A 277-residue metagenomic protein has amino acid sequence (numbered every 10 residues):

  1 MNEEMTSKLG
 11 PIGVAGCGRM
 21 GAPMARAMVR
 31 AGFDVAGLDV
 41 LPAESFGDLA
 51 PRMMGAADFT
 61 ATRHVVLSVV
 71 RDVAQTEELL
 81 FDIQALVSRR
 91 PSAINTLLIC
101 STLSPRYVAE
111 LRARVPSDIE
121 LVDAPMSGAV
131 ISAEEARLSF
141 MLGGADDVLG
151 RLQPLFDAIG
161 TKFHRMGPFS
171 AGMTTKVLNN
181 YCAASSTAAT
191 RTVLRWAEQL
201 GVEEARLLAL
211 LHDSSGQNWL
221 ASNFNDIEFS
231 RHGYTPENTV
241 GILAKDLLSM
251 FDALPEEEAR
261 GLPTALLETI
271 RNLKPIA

Functional and structural regions predicted by a protein language model:
M1-V69, V130: NAD(P)+-binding Rossmann beta1-loop-alpha1 motif at the extreme N-terminus of oxidoreductases
A15, M24, A124, V130 (+5 more regions): N-terminal glycine-rich phosphate-binding loop for ADP-containing cofactors
A56-R106: Rossmann-like NAD(P)-binding element
T102-V177: Rossmann-fold dinucleotide-binding core
A136, F140-G143, H164, P168-L200 (+1 more regions): Active-site-proximal catalytic alpha-helix in oxidoreductases
A205-D213, T264-T269: Beta-strand segments within the central parallel beta-sheet cores of soluble alpha/beta enzyme folds
Q217-A277: Interdomain hinge/lid region at the active-site interface of Rossmann-like NAD(P)-dependent oxidoreductases
